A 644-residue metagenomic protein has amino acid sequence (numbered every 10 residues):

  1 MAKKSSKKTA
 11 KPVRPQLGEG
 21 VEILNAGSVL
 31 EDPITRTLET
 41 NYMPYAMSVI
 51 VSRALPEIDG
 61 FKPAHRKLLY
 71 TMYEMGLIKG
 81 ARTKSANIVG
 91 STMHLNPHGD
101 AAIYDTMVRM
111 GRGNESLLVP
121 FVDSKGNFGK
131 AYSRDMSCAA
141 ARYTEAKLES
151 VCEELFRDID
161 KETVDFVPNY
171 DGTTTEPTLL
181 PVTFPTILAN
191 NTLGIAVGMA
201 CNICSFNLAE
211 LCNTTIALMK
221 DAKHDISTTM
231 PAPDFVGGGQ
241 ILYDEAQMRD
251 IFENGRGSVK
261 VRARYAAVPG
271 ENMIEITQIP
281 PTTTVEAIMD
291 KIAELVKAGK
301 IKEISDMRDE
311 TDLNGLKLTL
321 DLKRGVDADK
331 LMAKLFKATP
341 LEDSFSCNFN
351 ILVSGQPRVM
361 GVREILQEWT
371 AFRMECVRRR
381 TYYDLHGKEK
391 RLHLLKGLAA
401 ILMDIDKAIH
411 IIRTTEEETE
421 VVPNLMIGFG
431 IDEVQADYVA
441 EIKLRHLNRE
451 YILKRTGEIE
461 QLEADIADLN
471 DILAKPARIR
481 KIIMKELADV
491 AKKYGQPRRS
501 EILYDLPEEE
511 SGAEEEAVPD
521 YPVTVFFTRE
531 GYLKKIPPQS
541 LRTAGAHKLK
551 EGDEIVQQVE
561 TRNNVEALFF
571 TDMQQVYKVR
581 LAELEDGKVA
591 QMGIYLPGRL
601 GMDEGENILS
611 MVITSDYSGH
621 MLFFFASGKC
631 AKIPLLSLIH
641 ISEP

Functional and structural regions predicted by a protein language model:
A2-E19, N25-G27, P33, T192-I195 (+2 more regions): C-terminal interaction appendages of subunits in large macromolecular complexes
A2-G255, K317-T319, G552: Catalytic phosphate-handling regions of large nucleic-acid enzymes and associated NTPases
